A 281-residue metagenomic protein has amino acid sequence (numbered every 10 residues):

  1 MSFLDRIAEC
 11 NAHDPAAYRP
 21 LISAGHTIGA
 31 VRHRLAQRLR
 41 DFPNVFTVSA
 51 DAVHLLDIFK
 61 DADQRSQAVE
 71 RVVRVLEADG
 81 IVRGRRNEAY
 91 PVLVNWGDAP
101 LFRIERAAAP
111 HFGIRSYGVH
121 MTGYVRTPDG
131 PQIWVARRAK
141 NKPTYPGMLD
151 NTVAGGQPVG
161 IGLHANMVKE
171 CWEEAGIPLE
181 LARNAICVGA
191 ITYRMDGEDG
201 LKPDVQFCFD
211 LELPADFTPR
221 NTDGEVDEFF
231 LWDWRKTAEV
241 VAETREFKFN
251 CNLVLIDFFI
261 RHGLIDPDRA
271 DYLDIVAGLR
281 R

Functional and structural regions predicted by a protein language model:
M1-M148, G156-K169, I177-R220, G224-V226 (+3 more regions): N-terminal leader/linker segments that precede catalytic domains of diphosphate-processing enzymes
E173: Catalytic-pocket segment enriched in acidic/His residues
L231: Short aromatic/basic micro-patch
